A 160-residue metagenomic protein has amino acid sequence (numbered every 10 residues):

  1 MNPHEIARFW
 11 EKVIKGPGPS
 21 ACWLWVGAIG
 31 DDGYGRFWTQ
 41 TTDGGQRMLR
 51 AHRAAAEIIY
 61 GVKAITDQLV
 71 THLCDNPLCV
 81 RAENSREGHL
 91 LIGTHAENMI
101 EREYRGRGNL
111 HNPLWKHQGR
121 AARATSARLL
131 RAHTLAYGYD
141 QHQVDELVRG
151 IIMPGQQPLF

Functional and structural regions predicted by a protein language model:
M1-Q46, C74-D75, C79-A82, G138-F160: Short helix-coil boundary/hinge micro-motifs
R47-F160: Short, cationic Gly/His-enriched loop motifs
